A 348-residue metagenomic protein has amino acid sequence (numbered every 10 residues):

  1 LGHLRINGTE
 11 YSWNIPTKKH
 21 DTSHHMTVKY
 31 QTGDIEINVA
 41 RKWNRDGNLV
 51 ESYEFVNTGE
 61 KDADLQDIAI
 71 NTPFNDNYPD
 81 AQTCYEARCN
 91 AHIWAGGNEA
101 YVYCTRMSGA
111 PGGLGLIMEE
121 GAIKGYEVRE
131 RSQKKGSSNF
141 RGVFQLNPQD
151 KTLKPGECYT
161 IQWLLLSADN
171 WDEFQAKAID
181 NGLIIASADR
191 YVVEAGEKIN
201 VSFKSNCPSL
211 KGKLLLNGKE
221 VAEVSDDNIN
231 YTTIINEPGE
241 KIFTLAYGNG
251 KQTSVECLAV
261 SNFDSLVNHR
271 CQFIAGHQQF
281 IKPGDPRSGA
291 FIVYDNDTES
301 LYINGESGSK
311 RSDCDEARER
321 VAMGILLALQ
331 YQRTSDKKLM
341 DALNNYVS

Functional and structural regions predicted by a protein language model:
Y11-K124: Polysaccharide-binding surfaces and accessory modules of carbohydrate-active proteins
K29-Q31, K42-N48, I68-N77, T105-V192: Beta-strand-rich recognition/accessory modules
V39-K42, P148-L153, V221-A222, Y231-T233: Beta-strand-rich interaction surfaces with strong enrichment in secreted/lumenal proteins
A81, E173-K198, S254-V293: Low-complexity, Pro/Ser/Thr- and charge-rich linker/hinge segments at domain boundaries
P155-G156, V193-K198, D226: Solvent-exposed, conformationally flexible loop/turn segments
A195-P208: Aromatic/hydrophobic beta-strand junction motif of beta-rich domains
N206-V267: Extended acidic/polar, glycine-enriched regions that form or flank non-catalytic beta-rich accessory modules
N268-S348: Catalytic cores of extracellular degradative/oxidative enzymes
